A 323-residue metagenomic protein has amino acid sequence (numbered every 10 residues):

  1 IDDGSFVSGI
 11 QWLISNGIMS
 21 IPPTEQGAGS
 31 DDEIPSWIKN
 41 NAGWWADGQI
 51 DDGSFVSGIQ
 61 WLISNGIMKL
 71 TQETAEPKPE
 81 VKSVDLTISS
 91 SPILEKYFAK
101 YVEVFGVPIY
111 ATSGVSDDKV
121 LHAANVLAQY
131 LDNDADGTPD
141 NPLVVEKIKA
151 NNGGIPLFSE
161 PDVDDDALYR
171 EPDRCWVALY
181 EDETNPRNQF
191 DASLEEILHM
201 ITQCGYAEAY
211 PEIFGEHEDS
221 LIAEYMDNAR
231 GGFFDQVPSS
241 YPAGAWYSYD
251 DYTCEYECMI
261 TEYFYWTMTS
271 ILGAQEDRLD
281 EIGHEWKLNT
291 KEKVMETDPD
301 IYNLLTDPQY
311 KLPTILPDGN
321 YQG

Functional and structural regions predicted by a protein language model:
I1-T74: Acidic, Ser/Pro/Thr-rich low-complexity regulatory regions and the short amphipathic helical interaction modules they
D3-F6, D31-I38, D51-F55, S113-A123 (+3 more regions): Solvent-exposed, acidic/flexible segments
W12, W61, N65, A124-Q129 (+2 more regions): Short, hydrophobic/amphipathic alpha-helical patches that form generic packing surfaces within helical domains
Q26-E33, E73-F105: N-terminal low-complexity, Pro/Thr/Ser-rich intrinsically disordered segments that act as propeptides or flexible
S64-I67, T138-I148, R278-K293: Short linear, low-complexity motifs centered on an aromatic residue
S89, E95-Y97, V104-S239: Acidic/His-rich structured neighborhood in mature extracellular/periplasmic domains
G205-D280: Post-HExxH zinc-binding segment in Zn-dependent metallohydrolases
T261-G323: Pan-zinc metallopeptidase signature
